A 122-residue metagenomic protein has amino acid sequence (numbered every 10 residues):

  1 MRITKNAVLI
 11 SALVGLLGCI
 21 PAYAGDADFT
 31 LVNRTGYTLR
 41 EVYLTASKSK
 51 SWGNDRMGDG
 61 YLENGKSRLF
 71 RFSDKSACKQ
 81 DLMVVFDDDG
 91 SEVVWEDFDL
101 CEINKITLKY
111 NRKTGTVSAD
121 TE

Functional and structural regions predicted by a protein language model:
M1-L9: Bacterial N-terminal signal peptides that target proteins for export
V8-G18: Bacterial N-terminal signal peptides
P21-A77, V85-E122: Intrinsically disordered, low-complexity segments enriched in small/polar residues
